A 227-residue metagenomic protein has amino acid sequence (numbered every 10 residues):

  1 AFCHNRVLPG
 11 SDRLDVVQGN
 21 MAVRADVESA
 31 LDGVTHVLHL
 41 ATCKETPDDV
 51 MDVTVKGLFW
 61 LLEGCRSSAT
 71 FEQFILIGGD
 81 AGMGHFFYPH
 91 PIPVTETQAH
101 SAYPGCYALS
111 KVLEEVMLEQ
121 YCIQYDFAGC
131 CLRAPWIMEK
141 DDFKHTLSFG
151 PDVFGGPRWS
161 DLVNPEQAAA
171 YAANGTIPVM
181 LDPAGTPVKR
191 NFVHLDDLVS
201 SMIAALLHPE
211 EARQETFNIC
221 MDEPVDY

Functional and structural regions predicted by a protein language model:
F2, V37-A41, F74-D80, G84 (+1 more regions): SDR active-site strand-loop-helix element
L8, Q18-K56: NAD(P)H-binding glycine-rich loop region in Rossmannoid oxidoreductase-like domains and their noncatalytic homologs
A22, D49-W60, S101, G105 (+2 more regions): Glycine-rich NAD(P)-binding loop of the Rossmann-fold in SDR/ketoreductase-type enzymes
G57, L61, C65, M117-L118 (+2 more regions): Hydrophobic positions on the long internal alpha-helix of Rossmann-like NAD(P)-dependent oxidoreductase domains
W60-G105: Conserved Rossmann-fold NAD(P)-dependent oxidoreductase catalytic core, especially the SDR/UDP-sugar
F87-G129: Catalytic helix-loop patch of NAD(P)-dependent Rossmann-fold dehydrogenases
Q124-F127, E139-P165, P183, A205-F217: Glycine/proline-rich active-site loop of Rossmann-fold NAD(P)-dependent oxidoreductases
K189, V199-Y227: Mid/C-terminal beta-alpha module of Rossmann-like enzyme folds, strongest in SDR-family dehydrogenases/epimerases
